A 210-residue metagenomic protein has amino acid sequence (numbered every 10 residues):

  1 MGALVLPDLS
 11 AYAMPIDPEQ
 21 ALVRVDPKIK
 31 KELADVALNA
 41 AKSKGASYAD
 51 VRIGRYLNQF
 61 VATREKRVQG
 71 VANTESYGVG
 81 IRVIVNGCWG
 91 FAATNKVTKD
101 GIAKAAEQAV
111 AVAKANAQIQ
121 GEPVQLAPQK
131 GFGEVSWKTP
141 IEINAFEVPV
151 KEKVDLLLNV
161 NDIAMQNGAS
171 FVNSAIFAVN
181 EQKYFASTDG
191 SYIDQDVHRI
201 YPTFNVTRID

Functional and structural regions predicted by a protein language model:
M1-D210: Active-site bordering "gate/hinge" segments that shape substrate access to catalytic or cofactor-binding pockets
